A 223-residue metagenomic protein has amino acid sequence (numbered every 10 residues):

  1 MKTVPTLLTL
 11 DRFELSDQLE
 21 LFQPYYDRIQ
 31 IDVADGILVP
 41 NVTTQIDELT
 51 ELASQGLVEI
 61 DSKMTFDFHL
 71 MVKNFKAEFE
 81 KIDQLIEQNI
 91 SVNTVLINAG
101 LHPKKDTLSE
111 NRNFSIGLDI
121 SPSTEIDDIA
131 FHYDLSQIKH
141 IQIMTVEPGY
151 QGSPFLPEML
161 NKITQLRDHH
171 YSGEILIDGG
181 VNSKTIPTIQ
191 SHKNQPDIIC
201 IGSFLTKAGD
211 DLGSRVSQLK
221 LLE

Functional and structural regions predicted by a protein language model:
M1-V4: Extreme N-terminal starter segment of soluble prokaryotic enzymes
T6-L10, R28-V42, A53, E59-D106 (+3 more regions): Catalytic beta/alpha-barrel core
E14, S62, I126, S183-P187 (+2 more regions): Catalytic core of soluble alpha/beta enzymes
L15-F22, N74-I86, S123-L135, V181-I199: Catalytic cores of alpha/beta
F22, D32, I82, I141 (+4 more regions): Conserved, mostly hydrophobic/aromatic
V42-E51, F155-I163, G213-S217: Charged helix-capping and loop-helix junction motifs
V95, A99-H102, Q142-Q151, K193-L219: Glycine-rich phosphate-binding active-site loops on the catalytic face of alpha/beta enzymes
Q142, P154-H192: Active-site/ligand-binding-proximal alpha/beta "capping" segment
